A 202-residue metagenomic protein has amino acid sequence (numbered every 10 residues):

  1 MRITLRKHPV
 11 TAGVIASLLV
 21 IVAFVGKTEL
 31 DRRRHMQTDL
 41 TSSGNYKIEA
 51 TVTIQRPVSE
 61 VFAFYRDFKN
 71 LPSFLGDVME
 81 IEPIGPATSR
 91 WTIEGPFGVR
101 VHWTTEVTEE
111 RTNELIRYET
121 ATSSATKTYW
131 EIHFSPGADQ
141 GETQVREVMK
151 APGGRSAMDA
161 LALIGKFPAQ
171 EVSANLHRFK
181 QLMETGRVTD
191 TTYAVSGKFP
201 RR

Functional and structural regions predicted by a protein language model:
M1-T88, T92-R146, K150-R202: Short amphipathic, positively biased membrane-proximal segments that drive organelle/inner-membrane targeting
